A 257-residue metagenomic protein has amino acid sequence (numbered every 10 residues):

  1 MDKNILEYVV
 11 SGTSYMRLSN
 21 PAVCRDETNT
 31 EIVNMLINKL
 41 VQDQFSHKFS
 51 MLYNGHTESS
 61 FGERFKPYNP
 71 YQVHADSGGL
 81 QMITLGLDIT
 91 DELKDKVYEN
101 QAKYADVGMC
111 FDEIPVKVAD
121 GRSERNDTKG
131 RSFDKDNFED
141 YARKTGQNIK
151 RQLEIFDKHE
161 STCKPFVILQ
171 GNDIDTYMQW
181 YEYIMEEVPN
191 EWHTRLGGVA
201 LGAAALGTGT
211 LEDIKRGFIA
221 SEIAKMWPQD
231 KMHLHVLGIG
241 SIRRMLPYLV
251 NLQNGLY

Functional and structural regions predicted by a protein language model:
M1-L153, D157: Non-catalytic, usually N-terminal nucleic-acid engagement modules in DNA/RNA processing proteins
E160-Y257: Glycine-rich phosphate/ribose-binding loops and adjacent secondary-structure elements that form binding surfaces
